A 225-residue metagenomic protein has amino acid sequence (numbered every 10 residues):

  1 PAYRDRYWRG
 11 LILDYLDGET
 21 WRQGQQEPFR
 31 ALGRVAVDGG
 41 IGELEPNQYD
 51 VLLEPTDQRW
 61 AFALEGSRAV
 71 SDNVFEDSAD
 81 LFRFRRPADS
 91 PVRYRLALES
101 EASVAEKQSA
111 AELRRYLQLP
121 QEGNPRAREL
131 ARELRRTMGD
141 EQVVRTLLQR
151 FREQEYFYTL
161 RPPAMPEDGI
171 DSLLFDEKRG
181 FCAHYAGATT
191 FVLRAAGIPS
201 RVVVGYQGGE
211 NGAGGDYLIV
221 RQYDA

Functional and structural regions predicted by a protein language model:
P1, G40-E43, F84-S90, I219-Q222: A general structural signal for short secondary-structure junctions and capping/turn motifs
P1-E76: Beta-strand-rich, non-transmembrane domain signature
R4, N47-Y49, V92-Y94, Q154 (+2 more regions): Envelope-exposed proteins and targeting segments
A31-V37, A79-L81, G212-D216: N-terminal post-signal-peptidase region of extra-cytosolic proteins
A36-G39, D57-D176, A196: Acidic low-complexity segments
E101, G180, Q207: Short, glycine-/Ser/Thr-/acidic-enriched flexible segments
L174-F181, Y185: Secondary-structure capping and boundary motifs in well-ordered enzyme cores
A183-A225: Hydrophobic/aromatic-rich core segments of domains that either
